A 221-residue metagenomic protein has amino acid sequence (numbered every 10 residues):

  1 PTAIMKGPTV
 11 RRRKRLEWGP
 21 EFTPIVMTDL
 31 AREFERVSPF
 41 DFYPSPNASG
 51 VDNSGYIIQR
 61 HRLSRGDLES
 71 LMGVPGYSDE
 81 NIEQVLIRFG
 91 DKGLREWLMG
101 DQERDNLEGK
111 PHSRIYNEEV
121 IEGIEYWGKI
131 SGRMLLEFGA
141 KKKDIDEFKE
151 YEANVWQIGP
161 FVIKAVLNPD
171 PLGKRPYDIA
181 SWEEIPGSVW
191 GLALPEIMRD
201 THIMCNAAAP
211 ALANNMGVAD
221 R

Functional and structural regions predicted by a protein language model:
P1-R221: Extended alpha-helical, oligomerization-prone segments that build pores/tubes and scaffolds
